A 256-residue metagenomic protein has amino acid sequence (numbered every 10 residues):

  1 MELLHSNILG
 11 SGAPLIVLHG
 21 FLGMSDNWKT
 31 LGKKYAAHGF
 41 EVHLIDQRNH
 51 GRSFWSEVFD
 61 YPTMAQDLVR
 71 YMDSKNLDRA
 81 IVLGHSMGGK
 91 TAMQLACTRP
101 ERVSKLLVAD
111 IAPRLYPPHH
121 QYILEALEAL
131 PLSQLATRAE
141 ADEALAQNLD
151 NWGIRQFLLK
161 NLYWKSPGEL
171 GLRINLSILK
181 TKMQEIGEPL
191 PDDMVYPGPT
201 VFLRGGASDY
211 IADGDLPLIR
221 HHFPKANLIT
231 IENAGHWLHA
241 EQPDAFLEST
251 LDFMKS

Functional and structural regions predicted by a protein language model:
M1-I8: A short loop-to-beta-strand scaffold at the N-terminal edge of the catalytic core in hydrolase folds
G12, G20-G23, S86: Active-site glycine-rich loops that stabilize anionic/oxyanionic intermediates across multiple enzyme folds
L18-G20, R204: The conserved beta1-alpha1 loop
K29-G32, A37, E41-L83, M87 (+1 more regions): Active-site loop/oxyanion-hole signature of alpha/beta-hydrolase fold enzymes
Q94-C97, S104-A136: Flexible "cap/lid" loop of the alpha/beta hydrolase fold
P118, S133-L190: Conserved alpha/beta-hydrolase catalytic His-Asp/Glu region
P167-H222, N227-T230: Conserved serine/cysteine hydrolase catalytic core
A226-S256: Catalytic active-site module of serine/aspartate enzymes centered on a nucleophile-bearing elbow/loop
